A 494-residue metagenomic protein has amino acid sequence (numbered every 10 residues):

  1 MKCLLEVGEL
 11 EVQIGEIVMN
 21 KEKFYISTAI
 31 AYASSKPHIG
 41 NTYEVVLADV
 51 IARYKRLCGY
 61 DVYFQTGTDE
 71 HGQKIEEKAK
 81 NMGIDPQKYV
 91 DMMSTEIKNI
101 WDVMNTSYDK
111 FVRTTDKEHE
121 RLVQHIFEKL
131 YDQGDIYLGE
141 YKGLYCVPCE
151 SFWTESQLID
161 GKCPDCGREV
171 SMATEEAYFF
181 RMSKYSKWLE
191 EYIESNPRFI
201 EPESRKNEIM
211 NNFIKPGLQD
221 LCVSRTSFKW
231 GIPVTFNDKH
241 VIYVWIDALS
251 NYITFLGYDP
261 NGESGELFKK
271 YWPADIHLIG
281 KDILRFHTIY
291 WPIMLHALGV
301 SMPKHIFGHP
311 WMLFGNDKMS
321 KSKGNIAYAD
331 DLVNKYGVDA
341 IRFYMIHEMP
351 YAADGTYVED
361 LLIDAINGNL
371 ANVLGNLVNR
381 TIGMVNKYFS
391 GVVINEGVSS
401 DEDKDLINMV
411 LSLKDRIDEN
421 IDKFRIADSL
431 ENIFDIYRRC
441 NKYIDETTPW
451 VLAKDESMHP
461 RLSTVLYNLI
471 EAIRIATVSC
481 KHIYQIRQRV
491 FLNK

Functional and structural regions predicted by a protein language model:
E6-V12, E16-V18: Acidic, Ala/Val/Gly-enriched low-complexity intrinsically disordered segments
G15-E201: N-terminal, positively charged nucleic-acid-binding surface of large information/translation enzymes
M19-T66, E118-L122, M172-K387, S429-I433: Structured secondary-structure scaffolds
G72, G83, S94, D160-C163 (+12 more regions): Alpha-helix initiation and N-capping motif
F127, L189, I209-M210, R416-I417 (+1 more regions): Generic hydrophobic alpha-helical segments
L138, E348, A353, L361-V398 (+1 more regions): Helix-rich, typically C-terminal accessory recognition domains appended to large enzymatic cores
S195-P197, N237, P260-Y271, S390-D405 (+1 more regions): Short, glycine- and charge-enriched coil/turn segments that flank and shape catalytic ligand pockets
